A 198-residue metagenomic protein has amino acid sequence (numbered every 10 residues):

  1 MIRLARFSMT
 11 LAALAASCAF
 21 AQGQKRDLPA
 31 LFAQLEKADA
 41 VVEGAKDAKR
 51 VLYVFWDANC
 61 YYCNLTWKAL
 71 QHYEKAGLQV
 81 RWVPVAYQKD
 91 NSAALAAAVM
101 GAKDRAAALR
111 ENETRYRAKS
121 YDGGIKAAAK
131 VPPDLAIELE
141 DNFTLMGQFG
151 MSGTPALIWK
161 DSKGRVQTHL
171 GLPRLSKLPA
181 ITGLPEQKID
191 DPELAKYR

Functional and structural regions predicted by a protein language model:
M1-M9: Bacterial N-terminal signal peptides that target proteins for export
L4, K119-R198: C-terminal cap of thioredoxin/glutaredoxin-like
A12-A21: Hydrophobic h-region of N-terminal signal peptides that target proteins for export in Gram-negative bacteria
A21-L28: Cleaved targeting-peptide boundary
D27, S92-A107, T168-L170, R174-A180: Short, structured secondary-structure boundary patches
L31-R50: A short beta-strand-turn-helix
A38-V41, W67, F143-T144: A generic local structural motif
K49-A129, E193-R198: Structural alpha/beta surface segment adjacent to cysteine/selenocysteine redox centers across thiol/disulfide enzymes
